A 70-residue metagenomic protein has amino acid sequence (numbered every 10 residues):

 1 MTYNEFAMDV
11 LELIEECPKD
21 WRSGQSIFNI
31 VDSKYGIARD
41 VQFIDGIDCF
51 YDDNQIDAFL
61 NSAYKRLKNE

Functional and structural regions predicted by a protein language model:
M1-E70: C-terminal alpha-helical interaction appendages
